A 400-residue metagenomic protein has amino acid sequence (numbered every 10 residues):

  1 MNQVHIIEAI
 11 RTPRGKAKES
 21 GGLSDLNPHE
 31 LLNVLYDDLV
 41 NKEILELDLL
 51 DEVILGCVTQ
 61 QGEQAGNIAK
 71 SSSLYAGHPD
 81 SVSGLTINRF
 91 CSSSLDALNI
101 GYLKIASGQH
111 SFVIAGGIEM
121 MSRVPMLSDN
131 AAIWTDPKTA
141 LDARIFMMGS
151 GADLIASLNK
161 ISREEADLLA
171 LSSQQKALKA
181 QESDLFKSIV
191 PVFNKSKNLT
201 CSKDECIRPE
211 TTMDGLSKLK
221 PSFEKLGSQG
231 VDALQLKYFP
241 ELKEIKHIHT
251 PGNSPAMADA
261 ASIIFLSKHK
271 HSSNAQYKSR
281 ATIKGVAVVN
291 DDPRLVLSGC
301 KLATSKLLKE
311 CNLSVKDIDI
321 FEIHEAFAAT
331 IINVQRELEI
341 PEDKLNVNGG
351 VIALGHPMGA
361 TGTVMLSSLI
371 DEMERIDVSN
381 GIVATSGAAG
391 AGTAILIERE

Functional and structural regions predicted by a protein language model:
M1-A17: N-terminal amphipathic/basic leader segments beginning at the initiator methionine
I10-P13, S24-D25, E30-V34, L168-H269 (+2 more regions): N-terminal extracellular/periplasmic Venus flytrap/periplasmic-binding protein-like
T12, K16-E19, Y102-N159, S228: Glycine-rich loop/linker segments at domain edges
L23-S92, A97-F112, I118-W134, V192-K203 (+2 more regions): Conserved beta-ketoacyl condensing-enzyme motif
L26, T59-H110, A143-S150, S217-A256 (+3 more regions): Conserved catalytic cysteine-centered active-site region of acyl-thioester-dependent Claisen-condensing enzymes
P28-I44, I68-S72, A97, M148-I155 (+5 more regions): Short, well-ordered amphipathic alpha-helical segments that serve as non-catalytic structural scaffolds within diverse
I87-I118, A156-F186, I263-K270, R336 (+2 more regions): Active-site-proximal alpha-helical scaffold in enzymes
H269-D317, Q335: Glycine- and Gly-Pro-enriched alpha-helical subdomains that act as flexible, kink-prone "lid/hinge" or packing modules
